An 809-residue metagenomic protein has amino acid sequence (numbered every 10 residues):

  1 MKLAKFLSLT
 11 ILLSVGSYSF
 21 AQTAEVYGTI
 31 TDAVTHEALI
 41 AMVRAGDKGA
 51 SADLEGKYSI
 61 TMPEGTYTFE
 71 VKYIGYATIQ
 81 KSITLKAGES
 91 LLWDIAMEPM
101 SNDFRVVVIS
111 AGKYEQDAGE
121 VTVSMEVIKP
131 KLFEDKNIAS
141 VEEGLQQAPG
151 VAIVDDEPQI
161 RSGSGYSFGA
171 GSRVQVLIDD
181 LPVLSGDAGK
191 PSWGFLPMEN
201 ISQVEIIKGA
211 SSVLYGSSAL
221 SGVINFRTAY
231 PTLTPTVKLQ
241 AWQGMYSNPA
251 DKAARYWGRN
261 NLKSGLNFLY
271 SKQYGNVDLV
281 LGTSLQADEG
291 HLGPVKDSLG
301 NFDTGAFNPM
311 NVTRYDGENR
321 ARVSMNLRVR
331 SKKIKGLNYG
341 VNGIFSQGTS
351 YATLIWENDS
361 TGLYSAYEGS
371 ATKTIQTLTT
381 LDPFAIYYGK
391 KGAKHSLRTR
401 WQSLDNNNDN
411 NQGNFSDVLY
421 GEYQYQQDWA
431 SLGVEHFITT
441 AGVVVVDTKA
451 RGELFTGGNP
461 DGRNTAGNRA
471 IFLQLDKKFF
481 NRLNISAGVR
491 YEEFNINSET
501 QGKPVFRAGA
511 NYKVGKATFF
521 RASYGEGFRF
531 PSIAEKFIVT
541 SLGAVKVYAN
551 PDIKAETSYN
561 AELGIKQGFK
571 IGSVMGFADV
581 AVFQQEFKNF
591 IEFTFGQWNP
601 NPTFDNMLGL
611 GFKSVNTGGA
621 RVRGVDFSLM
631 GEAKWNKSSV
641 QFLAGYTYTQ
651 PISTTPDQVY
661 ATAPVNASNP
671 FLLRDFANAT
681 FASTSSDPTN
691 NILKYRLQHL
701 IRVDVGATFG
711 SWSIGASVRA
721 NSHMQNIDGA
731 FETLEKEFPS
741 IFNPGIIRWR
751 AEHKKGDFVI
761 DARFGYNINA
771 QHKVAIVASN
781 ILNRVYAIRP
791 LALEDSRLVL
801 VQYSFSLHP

Functional and structural regions predicted by a protein language model:
K5, A385, V434-T440, E453-Q585 (+1 more regions): Structural signature of Gram-negative outer-membrane beta-barrels, strongest in the C-terminal barrel of TonB-dependent
T29-H36, A41-R44, K72-Y76, K86 (+1 more regions): Short, acidic, small-residue-rich periplasmic hinge/interaction motif at the N-terminus of Gram-negative outer-membrane
S59-T61, L181-K208: Short acidic/polar hinge/loop motifs at secondary-structure boundaries that mediate gating or recognition
L92-I95, V141-G144, Q159-R161, V174-L177 (+4 more regions): N-terminal periplasmic accessory domains that precede and gate Gram-negative outer-membrane beta-barrel machines
E142-L181, S185: Extracytoplasmic beta-strand/coil segments of soluble accessory domains associated with Gram-negative outer-membrane
Q240, Q584-E586, L608-A730: Gram-negative outer-membrane beta-barrel transporters
D288-I386, Q402-Y420: Flexible loop and strand-edge segments within Gram-negative outer membrane beta-barrel domains
S396-N406, K513, R521, K554-G611 (+2 more regions): Membrane-embedded beta-barrel scaffold of Gram-negative outer-membrane proteins
